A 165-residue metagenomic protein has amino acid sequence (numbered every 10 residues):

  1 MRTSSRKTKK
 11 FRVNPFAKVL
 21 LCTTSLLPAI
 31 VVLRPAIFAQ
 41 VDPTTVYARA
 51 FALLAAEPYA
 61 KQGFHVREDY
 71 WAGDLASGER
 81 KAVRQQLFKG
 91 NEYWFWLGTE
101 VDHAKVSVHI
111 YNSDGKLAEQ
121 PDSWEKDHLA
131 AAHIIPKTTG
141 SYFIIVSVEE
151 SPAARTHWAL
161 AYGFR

Functional and structural regions predicted by a protein language model:
M1-F16: N-terminal secretory signal peptides that target proteins for export/translocation
V19-A36: Bacterial N-terminal signal peptides
Q40-A60, F64, I110, S141-R165: C-terminal edge strands of extracellular/lumenal beta-sandwich accessory domains
D69-E79, W124: Extracellular beta-rich ligand/substrate-recognition surface
A82-T99, F143-V146: Hydrophobic beta-strand segments within beta-rich accessory/binding domains
V83-R84, L129-I135: Exposed aromatic-hydrophobic patches
T99-V106, S151-A153: Extended, low-complexity, turn-rich repeat/linker tracts enriched in Gly/Pro/Ser/Thr and Asp/Glu that occur
D102-L117: Short, surface-exposed beta-strand/strand-loop-strand elements in extracellular ectodomains
